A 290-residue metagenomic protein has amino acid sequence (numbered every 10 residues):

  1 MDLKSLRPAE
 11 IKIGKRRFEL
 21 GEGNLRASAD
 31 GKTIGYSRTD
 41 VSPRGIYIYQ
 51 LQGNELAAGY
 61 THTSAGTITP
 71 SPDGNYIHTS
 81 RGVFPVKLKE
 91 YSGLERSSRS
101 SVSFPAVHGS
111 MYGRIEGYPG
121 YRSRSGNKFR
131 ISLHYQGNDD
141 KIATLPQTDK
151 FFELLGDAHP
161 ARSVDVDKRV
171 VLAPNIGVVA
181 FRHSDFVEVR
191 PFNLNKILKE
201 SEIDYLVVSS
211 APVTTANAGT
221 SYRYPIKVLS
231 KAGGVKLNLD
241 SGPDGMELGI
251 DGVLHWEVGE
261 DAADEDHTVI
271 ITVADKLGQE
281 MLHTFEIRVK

Functional and structural regions predicted by a protein language model:
M1-L20, D40-T63, S80-S101, R124-D157 (+1 more regions): Surface-exposed loop/turn elements that mediate protein-protein interactions on large endomembrane-trafficking
I13-A29, Y60-D73, R96-Y118, K150-V170: Repeated scaffold domains used in trafficking and secretory/extracellular systems, primarily beta-propellers
P160-E202: Blade-level signature of beta-propeller repeat domains, shared across WD40, Kelch, NHL, RCC1 and BNR/Asp-box propellers
V207-K231, F285-I287: Solvent-exposed, low-complexity, repeat-rich "mucin-like" stalks and linkers
K231-N238: Solvent-exposed loop segments of extracellular immunoglobulin-like
D244-E260: Strand-loop-strand motifs at the edges of beta-sheets in extracellular beta-sandwich domains
E265-V269: Exposed beta-strand face motif in extracellular beta-rich ectodomains
A274-Q279: Short, solvent-exposed loop/turn segments at the edges of extracellular beta-sandwich modules
